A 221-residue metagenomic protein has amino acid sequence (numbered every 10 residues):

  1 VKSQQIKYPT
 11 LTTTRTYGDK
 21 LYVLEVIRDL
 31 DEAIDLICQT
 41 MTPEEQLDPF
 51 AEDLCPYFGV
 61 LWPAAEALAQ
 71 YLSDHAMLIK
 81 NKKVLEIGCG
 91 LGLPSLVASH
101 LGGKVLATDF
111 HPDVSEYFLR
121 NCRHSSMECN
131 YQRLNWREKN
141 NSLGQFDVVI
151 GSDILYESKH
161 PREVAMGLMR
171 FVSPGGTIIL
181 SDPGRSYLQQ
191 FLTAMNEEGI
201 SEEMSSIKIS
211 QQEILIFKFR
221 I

Functional and structural regions predicted by a protein language model:
V1-I221: S-adenosylmethionine-dependent methyltransferases
